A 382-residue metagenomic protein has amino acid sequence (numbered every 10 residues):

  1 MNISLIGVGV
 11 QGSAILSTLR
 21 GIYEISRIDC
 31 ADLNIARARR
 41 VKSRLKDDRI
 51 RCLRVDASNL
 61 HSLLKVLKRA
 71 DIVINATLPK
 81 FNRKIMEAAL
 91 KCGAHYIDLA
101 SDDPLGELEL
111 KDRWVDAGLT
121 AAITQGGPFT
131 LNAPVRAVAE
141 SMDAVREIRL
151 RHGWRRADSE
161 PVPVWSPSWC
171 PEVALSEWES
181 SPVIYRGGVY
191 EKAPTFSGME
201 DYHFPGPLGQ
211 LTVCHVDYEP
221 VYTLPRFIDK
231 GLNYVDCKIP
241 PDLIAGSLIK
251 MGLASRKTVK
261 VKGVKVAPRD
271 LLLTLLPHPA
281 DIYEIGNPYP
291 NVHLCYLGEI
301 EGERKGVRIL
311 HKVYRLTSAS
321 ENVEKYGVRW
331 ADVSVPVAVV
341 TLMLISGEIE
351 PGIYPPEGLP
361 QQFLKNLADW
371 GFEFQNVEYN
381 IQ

Functional and structural regions predicted by a protein language model:
I3-G7: Conserved N-terminal Rossmann-fold NAD(P)-binding element of oxidoreductases
Q11: Hydrophobic/small residue at the entry helix of a nucleotide-binding pocket
L33-R37: Helix N-cap at the beta1-alpha1 junction of Rossmann-like dinucleotide-binding domains, i.e., the first residues
K46-N59: Rossmann-fold cofactor-recognition segment
A57-R69: Conserved Rossmann-fold cofactor-binding substructure of NAD(P)-dependent oxidoreductases
A88-G106: ADP-ribose/adenylate-binding Rossmann-like module
A100-T120: Rossmann-fold NAD(P)-binding glycine/threonine-rich loop
S141-Q382: C-terminal catalytic/substrate-binding lobe primarily of soluble NAD(P)-dependent oxidoreductases
